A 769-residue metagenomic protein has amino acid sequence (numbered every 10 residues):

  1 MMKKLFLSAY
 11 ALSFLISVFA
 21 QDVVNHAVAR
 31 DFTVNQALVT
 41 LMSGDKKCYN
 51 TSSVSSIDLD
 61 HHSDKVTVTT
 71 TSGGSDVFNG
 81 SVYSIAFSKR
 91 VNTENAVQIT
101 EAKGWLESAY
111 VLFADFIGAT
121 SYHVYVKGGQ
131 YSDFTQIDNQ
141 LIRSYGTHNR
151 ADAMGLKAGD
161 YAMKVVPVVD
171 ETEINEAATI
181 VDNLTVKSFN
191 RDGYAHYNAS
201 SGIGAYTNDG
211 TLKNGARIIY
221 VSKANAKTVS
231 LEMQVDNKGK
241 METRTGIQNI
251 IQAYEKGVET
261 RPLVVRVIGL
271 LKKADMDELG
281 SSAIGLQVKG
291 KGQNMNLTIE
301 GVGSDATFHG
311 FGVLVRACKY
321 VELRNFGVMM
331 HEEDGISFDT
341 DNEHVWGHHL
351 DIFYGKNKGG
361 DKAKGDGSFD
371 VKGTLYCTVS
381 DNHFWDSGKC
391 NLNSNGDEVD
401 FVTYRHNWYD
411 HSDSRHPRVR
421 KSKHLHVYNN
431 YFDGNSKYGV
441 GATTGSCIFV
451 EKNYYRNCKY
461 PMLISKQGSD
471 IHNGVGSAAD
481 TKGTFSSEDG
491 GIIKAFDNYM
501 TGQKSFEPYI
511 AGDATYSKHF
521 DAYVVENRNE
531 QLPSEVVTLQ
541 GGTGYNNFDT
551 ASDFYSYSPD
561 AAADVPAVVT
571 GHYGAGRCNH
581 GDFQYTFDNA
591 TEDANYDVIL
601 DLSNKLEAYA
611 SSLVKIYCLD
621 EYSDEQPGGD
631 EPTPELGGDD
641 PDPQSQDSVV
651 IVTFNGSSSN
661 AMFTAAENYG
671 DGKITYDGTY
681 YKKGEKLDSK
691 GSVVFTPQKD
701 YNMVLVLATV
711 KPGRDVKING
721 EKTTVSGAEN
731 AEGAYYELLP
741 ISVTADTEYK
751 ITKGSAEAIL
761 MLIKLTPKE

Functional and structural regions predicted by a protein language model:
V24, A29, S75, S623-Q646: Ser/Thr/Gly/Pro-rich low-complexity, disordered linker/stalk segments of secreted and cell-surface proteins
R90-F113, I117-S121, Y125-S132, N139-Q140 (+5 more regions): Long, contiguous C-terminal flanking segments immediately downstream of a protein's structured core
D152-D160, I741-A745: Surface-exposed, short loops/turns at beta-strand junctions within beta-sandwich domains
L279-Q287, H309-V313, M330-D339, G359-V371 (+4 more regions): Extracellular beta-strand/beta-solenoid scaffold signature
M295-D305, K319-M330, N342-K358, G367-S368 (+5 more regions): Right-handed parallel beta-helix
D640-K690: Glycan-recognition and processing domains
G678-K699, G713, Y735-E737, E757-L760: Short beta-strands within extracellular/lumenal beta-sheet-rich domains
K711-T723: Short, surface-exposed beta-strand/strand-loop-strand elements in extracellular ectodomains
